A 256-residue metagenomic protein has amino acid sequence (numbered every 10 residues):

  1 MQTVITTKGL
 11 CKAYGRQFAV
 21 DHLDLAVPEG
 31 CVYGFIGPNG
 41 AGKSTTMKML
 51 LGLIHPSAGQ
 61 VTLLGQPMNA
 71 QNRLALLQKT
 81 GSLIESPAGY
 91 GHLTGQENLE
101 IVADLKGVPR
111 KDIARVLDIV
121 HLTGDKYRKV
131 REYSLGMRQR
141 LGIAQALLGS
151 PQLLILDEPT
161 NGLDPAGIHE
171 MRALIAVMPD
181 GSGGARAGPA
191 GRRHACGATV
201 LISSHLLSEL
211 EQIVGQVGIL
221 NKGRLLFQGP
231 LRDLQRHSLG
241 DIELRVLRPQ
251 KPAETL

Functional and structural regions predicted by a protein language model:
Q2-T7, K12-G183, P189-I202, L207-N221 (+1 more regions): ABC transporter nucleotide-binding domains
K222, P230, L247-P249: Histidine- and/or cysteine-centered catalytic micro-motif in compact active-site loops
R232-R236: Short acidic-hydrophobic catalytic motif
G240-L256: Short, charged/small-residue-rich alpha-helical element at the C-terminal edge of ABC transporter nucleotide-binding
